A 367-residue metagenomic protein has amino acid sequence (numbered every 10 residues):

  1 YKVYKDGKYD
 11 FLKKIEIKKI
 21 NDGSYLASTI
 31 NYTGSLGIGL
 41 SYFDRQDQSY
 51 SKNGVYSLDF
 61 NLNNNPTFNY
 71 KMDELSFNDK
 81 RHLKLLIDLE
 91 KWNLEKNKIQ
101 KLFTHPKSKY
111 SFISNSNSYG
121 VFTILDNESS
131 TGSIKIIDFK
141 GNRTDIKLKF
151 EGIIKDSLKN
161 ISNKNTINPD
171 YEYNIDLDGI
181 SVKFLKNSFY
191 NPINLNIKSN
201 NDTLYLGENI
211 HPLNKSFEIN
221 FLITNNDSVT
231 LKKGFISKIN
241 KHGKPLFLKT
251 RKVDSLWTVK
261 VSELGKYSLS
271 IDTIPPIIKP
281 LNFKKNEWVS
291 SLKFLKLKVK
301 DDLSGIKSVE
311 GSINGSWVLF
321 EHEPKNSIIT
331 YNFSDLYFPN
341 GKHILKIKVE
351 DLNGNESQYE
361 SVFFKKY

Functional and structural regions predicted by a protein language model:
Y1, T273-I278: Proline-centered linker/hinge motifs at extracellular inter-domain junctions
Y1-K14, L26: Histidine-centered copper-binding motifs that mark active-site loops of extracellular/periplasmic copper enzymes
E16-I154, K300-Y367: Long, low-complexity serine/threonine/glycine- and acidic-rich segments characteristic of extracellular
S24-N31, E208-I210, L281-W288: Short beta-strand segments of immunoglobulin-like
S157-S162, I167-D170, N191-N240, S291: Proteolytic processing hotspots in large secreted/extracellular or virion-associated proteins and select intracellular
D170-N191: Predominantly extracellular/luminal regions of secreted and cell-surface proteins, especially disulfide-bonded
N187-N191, S199, S228-L231, E263 (+1 more regions): Short proline/glycine-enriched turn/loop motifs at strand-loop junctions of beta-rich domains
I210-Y267, S308-E310, S316-L319: Proteolytic-maturation and junctional protease-sensitive modules
